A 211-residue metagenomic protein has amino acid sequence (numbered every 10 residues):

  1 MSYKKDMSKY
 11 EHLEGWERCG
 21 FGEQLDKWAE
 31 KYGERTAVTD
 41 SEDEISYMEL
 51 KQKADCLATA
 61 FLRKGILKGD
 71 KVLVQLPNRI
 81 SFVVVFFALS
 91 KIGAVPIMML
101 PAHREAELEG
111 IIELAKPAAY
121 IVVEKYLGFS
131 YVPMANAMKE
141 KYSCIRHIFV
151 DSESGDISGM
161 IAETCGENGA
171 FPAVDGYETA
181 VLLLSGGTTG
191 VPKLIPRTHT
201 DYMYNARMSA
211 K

Functional and structural regions predicted by a protein language model:
M1-R18: Flexible, non-catalytic linker and terminal segments flanking ANL/adenylate-forming cores
G15-E17, F21, D26, E34-R79 (+5 more regions): Conserved AMP-binding/adenylate-forming core of the ANL superfamily
R18, G33-E34, V150, C165-G186 (+4 more regions): Conserved pre-ATP/AMP-binding loop-to-beta segment of ANL
G93: Structured binding elements
H103-A137, N205-K211: Conserved ATP-dependent adenylate/AMP-binding module captured primarily in the ANL superfamily
Y126-G176, G186: ANL superfamily adenylate-forming
